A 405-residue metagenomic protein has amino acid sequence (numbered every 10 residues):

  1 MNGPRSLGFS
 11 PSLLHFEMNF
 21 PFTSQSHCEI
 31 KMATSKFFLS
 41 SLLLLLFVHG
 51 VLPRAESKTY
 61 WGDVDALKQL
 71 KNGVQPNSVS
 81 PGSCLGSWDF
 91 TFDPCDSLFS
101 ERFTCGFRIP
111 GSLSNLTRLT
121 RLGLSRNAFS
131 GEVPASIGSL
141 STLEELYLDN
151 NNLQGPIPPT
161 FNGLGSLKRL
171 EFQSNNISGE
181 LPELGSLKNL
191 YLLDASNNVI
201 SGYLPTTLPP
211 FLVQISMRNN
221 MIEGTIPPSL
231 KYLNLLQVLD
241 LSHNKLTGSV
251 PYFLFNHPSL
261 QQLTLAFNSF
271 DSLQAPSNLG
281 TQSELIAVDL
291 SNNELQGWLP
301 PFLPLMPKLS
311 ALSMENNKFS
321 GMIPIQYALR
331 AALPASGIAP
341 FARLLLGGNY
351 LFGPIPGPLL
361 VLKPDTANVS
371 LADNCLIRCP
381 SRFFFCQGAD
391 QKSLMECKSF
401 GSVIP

Functional and structural regions predicted by a protein language model:
M1-L43: Classical eukaryotic N-terminal signal peptides for Sec-dependent ER targeting/secretion, especially the positively
A33-R102: Surface-exposed cap/linker segments adjacent to membranes
L67, V213, L233-Q237, F255-Q262 (+3 more regions): Membrane-proximal ectodomain caps of single-pass cell-surface receptors
S100, T104-R121, N127: LRR N-terminal entry segment and analogous cap-like coil->beta motifs
I109-G111, V133-A135, Q154-P159, S178-L184 (+9 more regions): The feature encodes a structural signal of leucine-rich repeats
S112-N115, S136-S139, T160-G163, E183-L187 (+8 more regions): C-terminal capping segment of individual leucine-rich repeats
L124-N127, L148-N151, F172-N175, A195-N198 (+7 more regions): Consensus "Asn ladder" position of solenoid repeat domains
